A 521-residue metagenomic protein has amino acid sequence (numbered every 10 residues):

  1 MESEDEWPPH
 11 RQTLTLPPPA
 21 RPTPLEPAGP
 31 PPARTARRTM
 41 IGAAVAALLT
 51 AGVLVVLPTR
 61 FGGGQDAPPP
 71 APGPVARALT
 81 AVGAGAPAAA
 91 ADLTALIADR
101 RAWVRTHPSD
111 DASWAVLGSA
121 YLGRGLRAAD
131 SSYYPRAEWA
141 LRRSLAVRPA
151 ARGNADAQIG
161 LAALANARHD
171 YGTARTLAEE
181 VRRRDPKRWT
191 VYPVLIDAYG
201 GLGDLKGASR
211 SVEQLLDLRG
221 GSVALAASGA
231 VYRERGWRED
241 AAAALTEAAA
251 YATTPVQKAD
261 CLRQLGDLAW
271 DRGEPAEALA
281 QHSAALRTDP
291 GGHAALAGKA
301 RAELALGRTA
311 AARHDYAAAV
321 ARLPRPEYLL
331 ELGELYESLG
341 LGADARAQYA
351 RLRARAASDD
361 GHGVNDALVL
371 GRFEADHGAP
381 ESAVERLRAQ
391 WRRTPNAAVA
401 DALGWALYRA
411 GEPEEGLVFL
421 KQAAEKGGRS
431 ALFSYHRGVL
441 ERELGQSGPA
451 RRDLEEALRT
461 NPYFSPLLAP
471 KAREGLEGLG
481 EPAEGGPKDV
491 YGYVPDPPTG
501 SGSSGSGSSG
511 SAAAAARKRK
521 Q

Functional and structural regions predicted by a protein language model:
E2-D156, P462, A469-P470, E474-Q521: N-terminal leader/linker segments that initiate helical-solenoid repeat arrays
A102-T106, W139-A146, R182-R183, E213-D217 (+7 more regions): Conserved structural position within tetratricopeptide repeats
S119, G123-L126, A163, D197 (+8 more regions): Residue-level recognition of tetratricopeptide repeat
R152-Q158, R184-Y192, R219-A227, T254-L262 (+5 more regions): Generic helix N-cap/helix-start motif at coil->alpha-helix transitions
L216-G220, V320-E327, E337-A354, E425 (+1 more regions): TPR/TPR-like (Sel1-like) alpha-helical repeat modules
